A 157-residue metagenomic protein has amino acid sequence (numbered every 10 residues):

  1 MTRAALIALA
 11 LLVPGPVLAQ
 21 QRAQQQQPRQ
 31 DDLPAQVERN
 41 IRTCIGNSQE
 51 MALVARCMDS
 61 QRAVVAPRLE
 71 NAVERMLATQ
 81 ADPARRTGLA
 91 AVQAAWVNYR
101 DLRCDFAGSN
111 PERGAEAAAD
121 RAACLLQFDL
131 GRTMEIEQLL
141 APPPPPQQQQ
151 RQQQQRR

Functional and structural regions predicted by a protein language model:
M1-I7: Bacterial N-terminal signal peptides that target proteins for export
A10-L12: Classical secretory targeting signals
P14-P16: N-terminal signal peptide c-region/cleavage motif recognized by signal peptidases
Q20-R157: N-terminal alpha-helical modules
